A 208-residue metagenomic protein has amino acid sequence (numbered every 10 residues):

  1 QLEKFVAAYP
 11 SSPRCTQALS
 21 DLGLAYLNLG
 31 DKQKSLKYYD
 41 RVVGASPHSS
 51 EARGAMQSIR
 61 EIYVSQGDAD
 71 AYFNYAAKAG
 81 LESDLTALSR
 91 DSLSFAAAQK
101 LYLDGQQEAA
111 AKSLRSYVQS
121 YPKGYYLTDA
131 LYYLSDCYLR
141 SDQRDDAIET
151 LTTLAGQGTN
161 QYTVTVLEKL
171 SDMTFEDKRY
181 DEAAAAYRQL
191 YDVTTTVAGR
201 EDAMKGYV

Functional and structural regions predicted by a protein language model:
Q1-V208: Acidic, polar-rich low-complexity tracts and alpha-helical solenoid repeat scaffolds
